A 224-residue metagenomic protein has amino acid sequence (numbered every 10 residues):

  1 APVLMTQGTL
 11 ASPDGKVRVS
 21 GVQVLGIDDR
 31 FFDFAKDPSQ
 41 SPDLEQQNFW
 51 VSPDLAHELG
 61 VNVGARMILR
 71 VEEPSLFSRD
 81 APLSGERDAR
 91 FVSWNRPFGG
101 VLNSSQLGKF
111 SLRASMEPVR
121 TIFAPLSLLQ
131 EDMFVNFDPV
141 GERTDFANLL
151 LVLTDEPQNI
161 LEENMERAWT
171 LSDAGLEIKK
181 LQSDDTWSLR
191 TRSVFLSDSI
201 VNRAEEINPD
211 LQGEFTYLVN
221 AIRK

Functional and structural regions predicted by a protein language model:
A1-K224: Alpha-helical transmembrane segments of bacterial inner-membrane membrane proteins
